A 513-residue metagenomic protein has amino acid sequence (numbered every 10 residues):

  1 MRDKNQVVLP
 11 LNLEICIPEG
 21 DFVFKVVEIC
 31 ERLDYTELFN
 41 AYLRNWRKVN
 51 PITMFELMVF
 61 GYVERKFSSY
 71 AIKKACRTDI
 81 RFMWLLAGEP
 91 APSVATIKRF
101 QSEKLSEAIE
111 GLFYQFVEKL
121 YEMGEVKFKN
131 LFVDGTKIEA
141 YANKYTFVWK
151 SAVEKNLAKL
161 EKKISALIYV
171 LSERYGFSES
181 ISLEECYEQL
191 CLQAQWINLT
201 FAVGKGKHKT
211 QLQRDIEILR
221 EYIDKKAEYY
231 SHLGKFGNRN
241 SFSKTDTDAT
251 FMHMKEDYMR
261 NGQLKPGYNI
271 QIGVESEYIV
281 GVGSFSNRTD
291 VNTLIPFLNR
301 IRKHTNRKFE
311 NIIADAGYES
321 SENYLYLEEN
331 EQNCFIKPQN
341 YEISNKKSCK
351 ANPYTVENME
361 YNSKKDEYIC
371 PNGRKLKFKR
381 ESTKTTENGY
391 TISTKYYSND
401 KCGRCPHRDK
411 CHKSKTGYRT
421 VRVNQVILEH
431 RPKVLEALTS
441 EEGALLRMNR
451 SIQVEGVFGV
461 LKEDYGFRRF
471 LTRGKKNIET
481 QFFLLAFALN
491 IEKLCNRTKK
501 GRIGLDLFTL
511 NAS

Functional and structural regions predicted by a protein language model:
M1-F24: Hydrophobic alpha-helical membrane-insertion signals
E19-V59: Basic, short loop/linker segments at the boundary and entry of helix-turn-helix/winged-helix-like folds
M58, R65-T78, A87-S513: Anion-binding and metal-coordination hotspots
W84: Aromatic-lined, polymer-binding surfaces characteristic of secreted/periplasmic polysaccharide-degrading enzymes
